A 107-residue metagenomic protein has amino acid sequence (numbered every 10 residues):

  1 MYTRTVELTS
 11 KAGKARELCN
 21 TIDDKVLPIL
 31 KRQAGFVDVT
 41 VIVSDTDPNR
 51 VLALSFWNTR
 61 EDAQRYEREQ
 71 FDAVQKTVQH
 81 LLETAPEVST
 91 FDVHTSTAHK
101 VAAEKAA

Functional and structural regions predicted by a protein language model:
Y2, T9, T40-N49, K76-A107: Glycine-rich beta-strand-turn "strand-cap" elements at beta-sheet edges
R4-V6, L18, L30, N49 (+2 more regions): Generic hydrophobic/packing signal
T9-I22: Short, surface-exposed ligand-recognition loops at beta-strand->loop->(often short) alpha-helix junctions that present
A12, D47-P48, N58-A63: Short, charged/polar surface micro-motifs in flexible loops or helix N-caps
D24-V37, F56-T90: An amphipathic, aromatic/His-enriched active-site/gating alpha helix that lines ligand/cofactor pockets
